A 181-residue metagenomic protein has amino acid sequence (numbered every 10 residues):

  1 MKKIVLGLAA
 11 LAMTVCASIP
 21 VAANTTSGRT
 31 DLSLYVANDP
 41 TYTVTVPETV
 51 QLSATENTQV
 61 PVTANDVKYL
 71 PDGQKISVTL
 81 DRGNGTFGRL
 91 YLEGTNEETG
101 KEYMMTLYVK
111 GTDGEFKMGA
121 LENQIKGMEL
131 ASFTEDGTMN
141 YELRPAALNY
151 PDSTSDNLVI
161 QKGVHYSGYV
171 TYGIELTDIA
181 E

Functional and structural regions predicted by a protein language model:
M1-A23: Sec-dependent N-terminal signal peptides of Gram-positive bacterial secreted proteins and lipoproteins
K3-I4, K75, N123: Intrinsic disorder/low-complexity segments enriched in polar/small residues
I4-V5, P40, G119: Residue-level detector of intrinsically disordered/flexible regions characterized by low predicted structural confidence
M13, T55-T58, G119-E122: A short linear-motif detector with a strong N-terminal bias
A22-E102, S132-E181: N-terminal small/polar-rich segments of proteins
E97-V109, G114, G119-A120: Extracellular/luminal ectodomains and secreted, surface-exposed scaffolds of diverse proteins
D113-N140: Extracellular adhesion/glycan-binding regions together with long Ser/Thr- and acidic-residue-rich low-complexity tracts
